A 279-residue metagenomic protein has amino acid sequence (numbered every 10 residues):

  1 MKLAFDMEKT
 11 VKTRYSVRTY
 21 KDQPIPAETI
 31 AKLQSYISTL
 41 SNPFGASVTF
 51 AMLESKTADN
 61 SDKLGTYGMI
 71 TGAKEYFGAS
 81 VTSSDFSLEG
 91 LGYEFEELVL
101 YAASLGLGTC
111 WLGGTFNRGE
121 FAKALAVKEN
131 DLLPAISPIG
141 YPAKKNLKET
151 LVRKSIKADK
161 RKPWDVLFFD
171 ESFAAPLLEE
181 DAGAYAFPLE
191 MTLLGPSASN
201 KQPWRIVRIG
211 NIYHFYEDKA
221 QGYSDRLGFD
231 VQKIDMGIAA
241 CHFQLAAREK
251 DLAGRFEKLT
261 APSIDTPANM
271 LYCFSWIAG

Functional and structural regions predicted by a protein language model:
M1-G279: Acidic, surface-exposed loops and disordered segments
